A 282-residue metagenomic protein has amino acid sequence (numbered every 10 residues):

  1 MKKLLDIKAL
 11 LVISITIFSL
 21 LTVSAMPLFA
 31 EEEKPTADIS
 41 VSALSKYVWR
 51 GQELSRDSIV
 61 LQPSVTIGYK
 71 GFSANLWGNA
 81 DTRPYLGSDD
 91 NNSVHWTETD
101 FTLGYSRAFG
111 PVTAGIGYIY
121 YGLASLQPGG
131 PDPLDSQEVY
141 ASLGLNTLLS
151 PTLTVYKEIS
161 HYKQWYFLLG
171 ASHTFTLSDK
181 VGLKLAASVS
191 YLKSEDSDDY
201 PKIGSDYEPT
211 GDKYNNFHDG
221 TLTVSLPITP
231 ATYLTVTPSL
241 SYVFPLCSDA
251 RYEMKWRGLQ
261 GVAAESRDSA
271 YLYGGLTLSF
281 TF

Functional and structural regions predicted by a protein language model:
M1-T36: Cleavable N-terminal export/targeting peptides
A30-L86, L103, Y273: Short glycine/proline- and aromatic-enriched beta-strand/turn motifs that initiate or cap beta-hairpins
P35, D57-L61, H95-T99, V112 (+4 more regions): Residues that define the transmembrane beta-barrel architecture of outer-membrane proteins
S40, S64-G68, G104-S106, G115 (+4 more regions): Transmembrane beta-barrel domains of outer membrane proteins
V41-S45, L76-A80, I116-Y120, L143 (+3 more regions): Transmembrane beta-barrel strands of outer-membrane/channel proteins
R50-Q52, A74, Y85-G87, A114 (+4 more regions): Outer-membrane beta-barrel proteins
G51-S58, T82-H95, S125-D135, Y156-F167 (+1 more regions): Solvent-exposed loop/turn segments connecting transmembrane beta-strands in outer-membrane beta-barrel proteins
G71, K157-Y273, T277-F282: Outer-membrane beta-barrel transmembrane domain signature
